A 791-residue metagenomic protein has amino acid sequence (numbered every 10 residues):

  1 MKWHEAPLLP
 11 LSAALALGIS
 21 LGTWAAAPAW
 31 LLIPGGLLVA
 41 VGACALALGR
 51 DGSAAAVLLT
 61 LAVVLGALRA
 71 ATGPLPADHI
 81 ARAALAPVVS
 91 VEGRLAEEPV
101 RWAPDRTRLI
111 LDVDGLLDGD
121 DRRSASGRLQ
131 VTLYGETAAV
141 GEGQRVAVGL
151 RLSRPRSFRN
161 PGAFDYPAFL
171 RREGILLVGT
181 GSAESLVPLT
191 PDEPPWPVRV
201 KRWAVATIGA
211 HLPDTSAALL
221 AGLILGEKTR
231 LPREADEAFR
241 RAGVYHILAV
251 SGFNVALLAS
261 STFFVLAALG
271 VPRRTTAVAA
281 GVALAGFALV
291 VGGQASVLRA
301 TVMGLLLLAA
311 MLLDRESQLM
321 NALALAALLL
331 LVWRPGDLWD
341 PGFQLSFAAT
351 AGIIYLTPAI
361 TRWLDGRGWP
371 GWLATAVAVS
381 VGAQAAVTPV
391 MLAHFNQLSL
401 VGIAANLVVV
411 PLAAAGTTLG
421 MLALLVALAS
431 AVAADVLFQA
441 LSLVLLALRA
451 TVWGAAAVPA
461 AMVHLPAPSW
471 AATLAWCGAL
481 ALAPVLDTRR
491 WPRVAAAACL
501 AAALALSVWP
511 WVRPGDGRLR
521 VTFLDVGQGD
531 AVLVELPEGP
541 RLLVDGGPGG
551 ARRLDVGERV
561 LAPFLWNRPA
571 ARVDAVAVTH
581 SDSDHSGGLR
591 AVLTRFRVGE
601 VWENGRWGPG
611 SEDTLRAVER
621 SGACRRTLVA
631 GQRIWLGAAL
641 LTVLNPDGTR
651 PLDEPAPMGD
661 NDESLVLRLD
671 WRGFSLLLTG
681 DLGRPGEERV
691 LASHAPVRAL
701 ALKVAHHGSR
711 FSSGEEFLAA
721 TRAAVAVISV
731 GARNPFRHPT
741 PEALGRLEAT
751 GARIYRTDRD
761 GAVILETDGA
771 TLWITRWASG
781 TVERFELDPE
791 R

Functional and structural regions predicted by a protein language model:
M1-A81, V88, V200, R299: N-terminal leader/targeting segments
K2-H4, V57-H246, L554-W566, R572 (+6 more regions): Membrane-interface helix/helix-cap signal primarily in integral membrane proteins
K2-L46, D340-F347, D435-V485: Membrane-embedded alpha-helical segments of integral membrane proteins
P10, G18, G179, L231-I403 (+10 more regions): Hydrophobic alpha-helical transmembrane segments in multi-pass membrane proteins
D112-L116, A393, E535-P537, D670: A generic structural motif
G135-R151, G162-I175, D192-E193, R367-G371 (+5 more regions): Non-globular, low-confidence helical/coil segments that flank catalytic cores
W196, V200, N254, L258 (+4 more regions): Hydrophobic (often cysteine-bearing) scaffold residues that line and stabilize catalytic clefts of nucleotide/cofactor
W196-H211, L219, E227, A235 (+12 more regions): Hydrophobic alpha-helical segments of integral membrane proteins, encompassing both true transmembrane helices
